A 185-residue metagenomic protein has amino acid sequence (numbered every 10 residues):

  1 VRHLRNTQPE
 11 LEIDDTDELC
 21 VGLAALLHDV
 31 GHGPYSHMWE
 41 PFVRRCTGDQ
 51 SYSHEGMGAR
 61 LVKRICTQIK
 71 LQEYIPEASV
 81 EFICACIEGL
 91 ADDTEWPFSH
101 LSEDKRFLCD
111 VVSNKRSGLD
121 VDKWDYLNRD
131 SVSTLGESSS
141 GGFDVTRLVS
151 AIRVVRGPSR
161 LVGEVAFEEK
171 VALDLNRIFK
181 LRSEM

Functional and structural regions predicted by a protein language model:
V1-L23, G31-M185: Sequence-structural signature of the catalytic-core scaffold of metal-dependent phosphohydrolases that act on
